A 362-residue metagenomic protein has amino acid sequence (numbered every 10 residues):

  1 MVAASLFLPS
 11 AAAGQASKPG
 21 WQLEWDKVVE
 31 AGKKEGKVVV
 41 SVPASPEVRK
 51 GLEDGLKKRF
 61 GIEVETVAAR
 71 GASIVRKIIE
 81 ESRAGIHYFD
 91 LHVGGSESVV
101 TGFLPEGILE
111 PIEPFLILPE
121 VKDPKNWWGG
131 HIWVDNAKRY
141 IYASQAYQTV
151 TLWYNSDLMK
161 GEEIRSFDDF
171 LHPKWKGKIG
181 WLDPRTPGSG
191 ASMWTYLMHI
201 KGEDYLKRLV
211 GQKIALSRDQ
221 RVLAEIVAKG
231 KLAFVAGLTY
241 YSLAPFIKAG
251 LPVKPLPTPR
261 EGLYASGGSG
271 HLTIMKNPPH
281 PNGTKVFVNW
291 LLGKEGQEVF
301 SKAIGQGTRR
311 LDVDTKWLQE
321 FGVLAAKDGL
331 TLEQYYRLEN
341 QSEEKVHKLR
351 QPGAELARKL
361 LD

Functional and structural regions predicted by a protein language model:
M1-E35: Short, low-complexity disordered leader/linker segments with a strong preference for bacterial N-terminal type II
A16-S17, W21, G329-D362: Conserved C-terminal helix/tail region of periplasmic/extracytoplasmic solute-binding proteins
W21-K33, K37-E63: Short, polar/charged alpha-helical segment
E30-K37, K57-I62, I79-R83, E97 (+10 more regions): Sec-exported extracytoplasmic/periplasmic mature domains
V39-E53, E65-I79, H87-A224, A228 (+1 more regions): Extracytoplasmic ligand-binding site segments that recognize negatively charged/polar headgroups
V99-G102, F234-K254: A ligand-binding cleft/hinge motif common to bilobed small-molecule-binding domains
L206-V210, A215-S217, G250-P278, Q319-G322: Periplasmic-binding protein-like
G270-R337: Mature extracytoplasmic/periplasmic domains
